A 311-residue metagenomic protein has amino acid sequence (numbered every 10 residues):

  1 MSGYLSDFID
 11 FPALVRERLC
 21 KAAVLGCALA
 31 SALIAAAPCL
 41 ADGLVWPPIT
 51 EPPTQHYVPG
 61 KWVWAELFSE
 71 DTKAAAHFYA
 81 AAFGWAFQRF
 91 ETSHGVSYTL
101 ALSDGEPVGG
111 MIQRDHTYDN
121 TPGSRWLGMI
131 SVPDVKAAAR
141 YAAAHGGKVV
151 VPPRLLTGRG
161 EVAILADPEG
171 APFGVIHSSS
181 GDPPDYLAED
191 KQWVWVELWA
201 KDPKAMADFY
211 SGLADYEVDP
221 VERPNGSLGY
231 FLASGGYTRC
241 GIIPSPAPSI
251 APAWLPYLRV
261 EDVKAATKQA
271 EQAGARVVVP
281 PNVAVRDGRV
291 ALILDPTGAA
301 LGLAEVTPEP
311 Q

Functional and structural regions predicted by a protein language model:
Y4, L40-Y57, A143-L198, P220-G236 (+3 more regions): Vicinal oxygen chelate
Y4-G26: Bacterial N-terminal signal peptides that target proteins for export
A23-A35: Bacterial N-terminal signal peptides
E51-P53, A86-F87, D115-H116: Short secondary-structure capping/turn segments at boundaries of alpha-helices and beta-strands
P59, V63-E106, A144, V150-I164 (+2 more regions): Core segments of cupin and vicinal oxygen chelate
G60-E70, T99-A101, T117-Y141, E161-L165 (+3 more regions): Vicinal oxygen chelate
A75, W85-F87, P107-G109, D119 (+8 more regions): Short loop/beta submotifs within extracellular cysteine-rich repeat domains
F90-V108, I112-S180, Y186: Active-site-adjacent scaffolding segments
